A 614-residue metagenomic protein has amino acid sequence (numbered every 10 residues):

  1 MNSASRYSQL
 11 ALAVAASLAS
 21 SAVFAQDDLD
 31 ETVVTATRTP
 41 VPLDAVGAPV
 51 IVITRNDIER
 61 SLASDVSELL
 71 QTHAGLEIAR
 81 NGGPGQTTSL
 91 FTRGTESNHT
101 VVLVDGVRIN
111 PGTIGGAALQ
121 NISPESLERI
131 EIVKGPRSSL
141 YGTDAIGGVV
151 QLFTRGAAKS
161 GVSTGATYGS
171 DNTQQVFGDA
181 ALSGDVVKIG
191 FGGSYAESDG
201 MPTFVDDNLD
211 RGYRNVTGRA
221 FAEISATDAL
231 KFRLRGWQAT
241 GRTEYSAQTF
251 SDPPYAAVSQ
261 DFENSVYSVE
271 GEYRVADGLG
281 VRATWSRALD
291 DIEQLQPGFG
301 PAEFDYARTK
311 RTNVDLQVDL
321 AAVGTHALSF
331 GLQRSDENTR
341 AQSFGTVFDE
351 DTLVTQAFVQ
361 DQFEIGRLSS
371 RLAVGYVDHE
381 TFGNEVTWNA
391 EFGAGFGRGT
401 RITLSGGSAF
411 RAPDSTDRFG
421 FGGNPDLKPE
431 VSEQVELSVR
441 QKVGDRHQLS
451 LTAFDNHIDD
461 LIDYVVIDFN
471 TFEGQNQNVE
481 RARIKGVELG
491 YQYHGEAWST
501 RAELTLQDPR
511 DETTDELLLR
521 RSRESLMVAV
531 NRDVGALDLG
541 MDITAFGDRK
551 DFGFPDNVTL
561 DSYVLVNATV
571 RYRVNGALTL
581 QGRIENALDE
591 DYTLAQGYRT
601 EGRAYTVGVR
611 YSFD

Functional and structural regions predicted by a protein language model:
D28-S61, S89, S97: N-terminal periplasmic "start-of-domain" segments of outer-membrane beta-barrel proteins
S67, Q71-V107, P111, E128: Extracytoplasmic beta-strand/coil segments of soluble accessory domains associated with Gram-negative outer-membrane
L70, I130-I132, V150-L152, F191 (+1 more regions): Non-catalytic regulatory/gating segments with a bias toward low-complexity or hydrophobic composition
V107-K134: Short acidic/polar hinge/loop motifs at secondary-structure boundaries that mediate gating or recognition
S138-S139, Q151, K159-T167, D179-F262: Periplasmic-side early beta-strands and strand-to-turn transitions of outer-membrane beta-barrels
G190, E223-G241, D261-G397, S450 (+2 more regions): Face-selective signature of the C-terminal outer-membrane beta-barrel domain
S251-E270, R274, A307-T312, E380-T381 (+5 more regions): Outer-membrane beta-barrel signature, preferentially recognizing the C-terminal barrel domain of Gram-negative
G324, E364-S369, D455-H457, N478-F554 (+4 more regions): Gram-negative outer-membrane beta-barrel transporters
